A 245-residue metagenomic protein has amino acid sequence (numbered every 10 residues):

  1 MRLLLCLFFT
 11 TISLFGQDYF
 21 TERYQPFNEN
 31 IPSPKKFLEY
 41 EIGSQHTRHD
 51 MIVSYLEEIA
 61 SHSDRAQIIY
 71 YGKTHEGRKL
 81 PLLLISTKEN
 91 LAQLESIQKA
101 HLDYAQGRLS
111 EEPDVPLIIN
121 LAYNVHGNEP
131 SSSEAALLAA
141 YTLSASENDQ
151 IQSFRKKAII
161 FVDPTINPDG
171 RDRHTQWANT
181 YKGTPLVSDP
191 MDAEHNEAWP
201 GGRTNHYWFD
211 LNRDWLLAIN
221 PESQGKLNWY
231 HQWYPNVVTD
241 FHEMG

Functional and structural regions predicted by a protein language model:
L3-I12: Sec-dependent N-terminal signal peptides
Q17-H46: N-terminal pre-domain segments of enzymes
D18-E29, P81-T87, I97-L102, G107-L109 (+5 more regions): Surface-exposed loop and adjacent secondary-structure segments within mature catalytic domains
Y40-H46, V125-P130, Y207-N220: The substrate-binding groove and active-site-proximal loops of carbohydrate-active enzymes, especially glycoside
R48, G77, N124, V162 (+2 more regions): Divalent metal-coordination and catalytic microenvironments
H49-K88: A non-catalytic alpha/beta surface segment that caps or lines the substrate-entry region of metallo-dependent hydrolase
G77, S110, V115-I118, A122-S131: Short HxH-centered metal-ligating active-site micro-motif
Y230, Y234-D240: Proline-aspartate-enriched helix->loop->beta-strand connector
